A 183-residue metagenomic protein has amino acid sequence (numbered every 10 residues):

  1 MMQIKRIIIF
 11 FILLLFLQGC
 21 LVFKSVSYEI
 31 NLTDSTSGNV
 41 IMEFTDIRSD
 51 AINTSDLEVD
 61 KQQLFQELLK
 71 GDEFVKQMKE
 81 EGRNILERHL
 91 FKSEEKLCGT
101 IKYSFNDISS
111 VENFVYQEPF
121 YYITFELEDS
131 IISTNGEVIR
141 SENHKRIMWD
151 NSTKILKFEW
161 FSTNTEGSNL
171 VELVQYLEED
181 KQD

Functional and structural regions predicted by a protein language model:
I4-F11: Sec-dependent signal peptide recognition, specifically the positively charged N-region followed immediately by
F16-G19: C-terminal motif of bacterial Sec signal peptides marking the signal peptidase cleavage site
L21-F23: Bacterial signal peptide processing site
S25-S27, C98: Extracellular structured ligand-interaction cores
S27-E29, H89: Short, surface-exposed charged micro-motifs
I30-T36, F44-D50, Y103-S109, S162-N164: Beta-strand elements of well-folded, non-transmembrane domains
V40-K70, E137-R140: Post-signal-peptide N-terminal segment of Sec-exported extracytoplasmic proteins
D72-D183: Mature, soluble, non-transmembrane domains
